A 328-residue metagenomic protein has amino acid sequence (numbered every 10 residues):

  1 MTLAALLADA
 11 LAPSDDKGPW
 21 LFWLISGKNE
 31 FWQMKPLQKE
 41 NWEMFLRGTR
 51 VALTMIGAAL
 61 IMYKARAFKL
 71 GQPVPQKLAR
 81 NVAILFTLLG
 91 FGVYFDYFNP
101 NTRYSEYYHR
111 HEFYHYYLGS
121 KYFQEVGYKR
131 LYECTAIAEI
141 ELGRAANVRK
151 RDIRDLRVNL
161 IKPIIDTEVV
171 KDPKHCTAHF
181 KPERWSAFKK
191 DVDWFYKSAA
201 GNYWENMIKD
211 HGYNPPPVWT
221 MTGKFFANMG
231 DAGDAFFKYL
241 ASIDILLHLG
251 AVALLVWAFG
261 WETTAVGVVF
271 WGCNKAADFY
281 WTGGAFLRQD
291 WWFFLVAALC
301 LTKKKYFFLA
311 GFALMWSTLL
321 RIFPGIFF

Functional and structural regions predicted by a protein language model:
M1-S14: N-terminal secretory/membrane targeting signals
D9, G18-F328: Multi-pass membrane glycosyltransferase architecture that uses lipid-linked
